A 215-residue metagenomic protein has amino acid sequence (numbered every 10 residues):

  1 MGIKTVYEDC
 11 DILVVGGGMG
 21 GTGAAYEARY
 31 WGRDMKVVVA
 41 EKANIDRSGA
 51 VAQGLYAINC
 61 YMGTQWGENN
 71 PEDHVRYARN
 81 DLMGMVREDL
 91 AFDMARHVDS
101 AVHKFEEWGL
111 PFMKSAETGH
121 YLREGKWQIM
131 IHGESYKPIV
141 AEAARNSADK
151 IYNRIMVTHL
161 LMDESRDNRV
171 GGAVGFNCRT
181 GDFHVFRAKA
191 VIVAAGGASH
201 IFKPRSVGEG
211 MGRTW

Functional and structural regions predicted by a protein language model:
I3-K4, K36, E41-G171, N177-D182 (+2 more regions): Conserved N-terminal/central alpha/beta ligand/cofactor-binding core
Y7-C10, T180-A190: Core beta-strand elements of the Rossmann-like FAD/NAD(P) dinucleotide-binding domain in flavoenzyme oxidoreductases
I12-V39: N-terminal Rossmann-like FAD-binding beta1-loop-alpha1 element of flavoenzymes
G23, E27, A50, V191: Hydrophobic/aromatic ligand-binding patch that stacks against planar heteroaromatic rings of cofactors or nucleotides
W31-D34, A57-M62, S206-R213: A glycine- and small-aliphatic-rich helix-loop capping segment at beta-alpha/alpha-beta transitions that lines
A190-W215: Glycine-rich loop(s) and the adjacent beta-strand/alpha-helix scaffold that form part
